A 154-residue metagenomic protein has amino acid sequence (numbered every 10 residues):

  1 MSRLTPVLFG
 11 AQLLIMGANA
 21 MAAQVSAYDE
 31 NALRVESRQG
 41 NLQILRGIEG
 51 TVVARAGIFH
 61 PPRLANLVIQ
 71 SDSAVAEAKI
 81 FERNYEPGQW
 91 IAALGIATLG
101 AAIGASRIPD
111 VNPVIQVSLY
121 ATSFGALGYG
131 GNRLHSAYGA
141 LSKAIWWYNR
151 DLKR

Functional and structural regions predicted by a protein language model:
M1-P62, Y129-R154: Replace "edges of transmembrane helices
R34-I69, K79-A137: Hydrophobic alpha-helical membrane-anchor/signal-helix detector
